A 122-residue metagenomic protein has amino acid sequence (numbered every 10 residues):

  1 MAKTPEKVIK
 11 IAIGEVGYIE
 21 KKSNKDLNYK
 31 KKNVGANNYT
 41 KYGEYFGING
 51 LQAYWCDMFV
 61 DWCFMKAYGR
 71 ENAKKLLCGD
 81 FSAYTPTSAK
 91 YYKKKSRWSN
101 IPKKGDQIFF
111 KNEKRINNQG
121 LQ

Functional and structural regions predicted by a protein language model:
M1-R70: N-terminal capping segments
A2-K3, R70-Q122: ...with weaker cross-activation on analogous glycine-rich loops/strands in unrelated enzymes
